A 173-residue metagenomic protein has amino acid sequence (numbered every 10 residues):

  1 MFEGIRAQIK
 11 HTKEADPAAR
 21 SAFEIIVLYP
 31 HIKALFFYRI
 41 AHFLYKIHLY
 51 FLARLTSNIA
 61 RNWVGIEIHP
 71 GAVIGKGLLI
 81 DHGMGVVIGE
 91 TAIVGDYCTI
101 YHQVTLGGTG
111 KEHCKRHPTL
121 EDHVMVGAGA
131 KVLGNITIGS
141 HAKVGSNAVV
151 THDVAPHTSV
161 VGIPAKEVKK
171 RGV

Functional and structural regions predicted by a protein language model:
M1-V64, V173: Terminal amphipathic alpha-helical/low-complexity segments used for targeting or macromolecular assembly
P30-H31, F36-R39, A72, L78 (+3 more regions): Solvent-exposed, flexible loop/coil residues
V64, H69-P70, G75-K76, D81-E90 (+11 more regions): Left-handed beta-helix
H113: Catalytic-pocket segment enriched in acidic/His residues
